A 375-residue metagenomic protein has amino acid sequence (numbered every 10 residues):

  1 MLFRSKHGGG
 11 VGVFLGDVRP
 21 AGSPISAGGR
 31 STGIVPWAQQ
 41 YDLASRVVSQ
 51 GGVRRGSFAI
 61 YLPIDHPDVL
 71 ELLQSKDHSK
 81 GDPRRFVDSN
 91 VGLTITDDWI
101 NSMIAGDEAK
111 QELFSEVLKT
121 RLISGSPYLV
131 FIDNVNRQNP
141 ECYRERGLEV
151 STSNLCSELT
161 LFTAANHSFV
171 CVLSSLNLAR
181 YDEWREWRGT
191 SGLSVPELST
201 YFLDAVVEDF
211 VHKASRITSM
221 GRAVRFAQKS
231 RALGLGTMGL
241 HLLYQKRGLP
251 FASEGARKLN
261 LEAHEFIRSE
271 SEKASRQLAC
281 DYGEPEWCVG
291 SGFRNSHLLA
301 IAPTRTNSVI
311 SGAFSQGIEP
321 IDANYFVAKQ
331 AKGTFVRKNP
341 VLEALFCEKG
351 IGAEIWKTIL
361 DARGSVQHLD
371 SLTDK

Functional and structural regions predicted by a protein language model:
M1-K375: Long, C-terminal-biased catalytic regions of enzyme "large/alpha" subunits
